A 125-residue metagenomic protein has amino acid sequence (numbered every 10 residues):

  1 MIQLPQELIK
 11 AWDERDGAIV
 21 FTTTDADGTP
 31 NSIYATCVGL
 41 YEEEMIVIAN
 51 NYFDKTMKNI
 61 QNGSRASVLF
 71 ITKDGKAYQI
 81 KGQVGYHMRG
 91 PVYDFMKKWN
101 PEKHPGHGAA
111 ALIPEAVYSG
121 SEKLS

Functional and structural regions predicted by a protein language model:
M1-S125: Binding-site signature for planar aromatic cofactors or substrates
